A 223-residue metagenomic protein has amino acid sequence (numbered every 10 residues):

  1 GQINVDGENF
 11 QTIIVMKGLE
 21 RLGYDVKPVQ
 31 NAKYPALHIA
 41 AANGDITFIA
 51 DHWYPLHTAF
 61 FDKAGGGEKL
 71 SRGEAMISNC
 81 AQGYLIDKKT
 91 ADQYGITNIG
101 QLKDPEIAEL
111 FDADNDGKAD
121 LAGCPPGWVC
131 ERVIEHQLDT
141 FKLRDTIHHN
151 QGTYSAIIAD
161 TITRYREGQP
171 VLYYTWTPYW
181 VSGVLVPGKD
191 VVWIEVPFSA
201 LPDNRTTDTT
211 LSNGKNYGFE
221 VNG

Functional and structural regions predicted by a protein language model:
G1-G7, L19, Y24-Q30, K118-A122: Short, well-ordered beta-strand elements
I3-D6, Y54, K89-A91, C124-V129: Short coil/turn segments
V5-D6, Y24-I39, H149-D160: Short helix-initiation/N-cap motifs at beta->coil->alpha
T12, A32-E68, D160-R164, W180-P187: Pocket-flanking alpha-helical
K17-Y24, A42-I46, Y54, T58 (+4 more regions): Sec-exported extracytoplasmic/periplasmic mature domains
I46-A50, C124-A200: Ligand-binding pocket segment of bilobal, Venus flytrap-like solute-binding proteins
K69-G123: A conserved helix-loop-strand patch within extracytoplasmic ligand-binding domains of the periplasmic binding
K69-G83, S155-A156, L185-G223: Periplasmic-binding protein-like
